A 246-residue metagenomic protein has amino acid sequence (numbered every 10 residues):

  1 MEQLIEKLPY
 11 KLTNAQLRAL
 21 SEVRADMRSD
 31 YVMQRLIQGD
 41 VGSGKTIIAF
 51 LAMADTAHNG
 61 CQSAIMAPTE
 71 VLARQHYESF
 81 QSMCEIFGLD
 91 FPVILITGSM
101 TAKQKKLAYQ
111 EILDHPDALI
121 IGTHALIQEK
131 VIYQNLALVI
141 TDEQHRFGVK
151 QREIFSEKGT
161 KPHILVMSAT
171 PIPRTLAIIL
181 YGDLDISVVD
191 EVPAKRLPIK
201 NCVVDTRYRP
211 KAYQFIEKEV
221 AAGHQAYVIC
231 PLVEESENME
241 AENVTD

Functional and structural regions predicted by a protein language model:
M1-K11: Charged, low-complexity
Y10-S21, R28-D246: Inter-lobe coupling/hinge segments of SF2-like helicase ATPases
